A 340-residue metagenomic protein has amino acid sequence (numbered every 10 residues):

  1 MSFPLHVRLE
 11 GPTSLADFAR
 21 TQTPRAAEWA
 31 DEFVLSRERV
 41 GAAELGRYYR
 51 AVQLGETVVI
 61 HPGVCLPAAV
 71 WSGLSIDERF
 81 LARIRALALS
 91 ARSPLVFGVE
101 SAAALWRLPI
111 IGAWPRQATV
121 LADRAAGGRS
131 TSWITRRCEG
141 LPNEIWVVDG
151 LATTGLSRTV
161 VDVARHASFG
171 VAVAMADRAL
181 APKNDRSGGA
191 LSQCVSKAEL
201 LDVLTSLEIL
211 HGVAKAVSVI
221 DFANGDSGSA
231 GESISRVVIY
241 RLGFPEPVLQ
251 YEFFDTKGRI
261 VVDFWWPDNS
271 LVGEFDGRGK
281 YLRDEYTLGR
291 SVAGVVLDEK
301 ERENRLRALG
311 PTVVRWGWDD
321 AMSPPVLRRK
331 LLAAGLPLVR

Functional and structural regions predicted by a protein language model:
M1-G212, L338-R340: Short gly/ser-rich loop at a beta-strand->alpha-helix junction or flexible surface loop bordering the NTP-binding
S2, R8-L9, D17-E28, R39-A43 (+1 more regions): Surface segments flanking catalytic/ligand-binding clefts of nucleic-acid enzymes
